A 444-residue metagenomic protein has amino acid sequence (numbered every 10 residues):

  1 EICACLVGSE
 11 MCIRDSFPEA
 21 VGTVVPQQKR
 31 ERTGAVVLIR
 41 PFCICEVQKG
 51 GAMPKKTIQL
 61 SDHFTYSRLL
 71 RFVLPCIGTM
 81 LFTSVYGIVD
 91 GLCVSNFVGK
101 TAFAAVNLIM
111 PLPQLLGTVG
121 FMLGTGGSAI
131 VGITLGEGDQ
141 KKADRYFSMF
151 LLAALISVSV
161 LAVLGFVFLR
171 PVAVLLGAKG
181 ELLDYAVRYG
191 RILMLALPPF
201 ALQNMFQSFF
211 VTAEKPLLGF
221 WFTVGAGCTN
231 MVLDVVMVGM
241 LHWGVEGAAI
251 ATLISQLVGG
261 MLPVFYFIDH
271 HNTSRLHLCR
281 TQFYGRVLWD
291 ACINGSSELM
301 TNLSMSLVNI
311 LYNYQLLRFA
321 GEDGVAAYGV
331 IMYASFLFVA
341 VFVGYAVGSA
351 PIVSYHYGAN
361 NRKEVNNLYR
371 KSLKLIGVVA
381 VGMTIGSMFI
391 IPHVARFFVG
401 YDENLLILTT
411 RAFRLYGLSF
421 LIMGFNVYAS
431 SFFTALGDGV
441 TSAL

Functional and structural regions predicted by a protein language model:
E1-D15: Single conserved hydrophobic/aromatic residue that forms the stacking wall/gate of nucleotide- or nucleobase-binding
F17-P18, E31-T33, V37-V73, V131-P198 (+2 more regions): Short alpha-helical transmembrane segments in multi-pass integral membrane proteins
L60-F97, P111-G126, I130, L155-A162 (+4 more regions): N-terminal transmembrane alpha-helices
R71-D90, I192, A226, S255-G259 (+4 more regions): Transmembrane helical elements of multi-pass membrane transporters/channels
C76, M80, L92, N96 (+14 more regions): Transmembrane alpha-helix boundary and packing residues in multipass membrane permease domains and related
I77, L81, V85, V89 (+14 more regions): Generic alpha-helical transmembrane segments of integral inner-membrane proteins, especially permease/transport modules
V85-A104, A173-G180, V236-W243, L303-Y333 (+3 more regions): Helix-terminus/linker motif at the lipid-water interface of multi-pass membrane proteins
F103-V163, F200-G219, A327-I391, M423-S442: Small-residue-rich hydrophobic transmembrane alpha-helices
